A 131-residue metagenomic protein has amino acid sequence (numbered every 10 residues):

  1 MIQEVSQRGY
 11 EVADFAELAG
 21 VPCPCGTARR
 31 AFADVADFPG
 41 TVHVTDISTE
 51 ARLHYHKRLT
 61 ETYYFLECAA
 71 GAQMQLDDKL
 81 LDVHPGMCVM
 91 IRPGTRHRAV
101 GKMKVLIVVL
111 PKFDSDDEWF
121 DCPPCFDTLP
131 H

Functional and structural regions predicted by a protein language model:
M1-H43, R52-L53, C122-H131: A short, N-terminal "cap"/entry segment at the start of jelly-roll beta-barrel domains of the cupin/DSBH fold
P24, D37-P39, K57, V83 (+1 more regions): A generic fold-level signal
A33-G40, I47-Y64, D77: A short beta-loop-beta micro-motif enriched in histidine and acidic residues
D37-G40, I47-E50, C68-A72, L80 (+1 more regions): Short, charged/polar surface micro-motifs in flexible loops or helix N-caps
I47-E50, P85-G86, R92-G94, K102: Tight coil/turn sites that cap or link beta-strands
Y55-P85, W119-D121: A short beta-strand-loop-beta hairpin characteristic of the jelly-roll/cupin
P93-D117: Ligand-binding loop in jelly-roll beta-barrel domains
